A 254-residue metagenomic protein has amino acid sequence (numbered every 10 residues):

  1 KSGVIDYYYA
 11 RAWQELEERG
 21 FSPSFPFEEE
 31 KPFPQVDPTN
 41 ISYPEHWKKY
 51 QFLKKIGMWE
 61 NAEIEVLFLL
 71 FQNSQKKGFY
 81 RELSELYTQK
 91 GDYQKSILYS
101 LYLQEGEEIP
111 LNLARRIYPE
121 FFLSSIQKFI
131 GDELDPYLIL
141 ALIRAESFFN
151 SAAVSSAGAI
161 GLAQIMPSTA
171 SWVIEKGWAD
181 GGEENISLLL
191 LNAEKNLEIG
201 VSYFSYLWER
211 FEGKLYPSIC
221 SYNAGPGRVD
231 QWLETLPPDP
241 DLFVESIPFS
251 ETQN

Functional and structural regions predicted by a protein language model:
K1-R19, P23-E28, F33-P38, N61 (+1 more regions): Catalytic glycan-binding domains that act on GlcNAc-containing polysaccharides
I41-F68: Alpha-helical segment of the N-proximal tetratricopeptide repeat
